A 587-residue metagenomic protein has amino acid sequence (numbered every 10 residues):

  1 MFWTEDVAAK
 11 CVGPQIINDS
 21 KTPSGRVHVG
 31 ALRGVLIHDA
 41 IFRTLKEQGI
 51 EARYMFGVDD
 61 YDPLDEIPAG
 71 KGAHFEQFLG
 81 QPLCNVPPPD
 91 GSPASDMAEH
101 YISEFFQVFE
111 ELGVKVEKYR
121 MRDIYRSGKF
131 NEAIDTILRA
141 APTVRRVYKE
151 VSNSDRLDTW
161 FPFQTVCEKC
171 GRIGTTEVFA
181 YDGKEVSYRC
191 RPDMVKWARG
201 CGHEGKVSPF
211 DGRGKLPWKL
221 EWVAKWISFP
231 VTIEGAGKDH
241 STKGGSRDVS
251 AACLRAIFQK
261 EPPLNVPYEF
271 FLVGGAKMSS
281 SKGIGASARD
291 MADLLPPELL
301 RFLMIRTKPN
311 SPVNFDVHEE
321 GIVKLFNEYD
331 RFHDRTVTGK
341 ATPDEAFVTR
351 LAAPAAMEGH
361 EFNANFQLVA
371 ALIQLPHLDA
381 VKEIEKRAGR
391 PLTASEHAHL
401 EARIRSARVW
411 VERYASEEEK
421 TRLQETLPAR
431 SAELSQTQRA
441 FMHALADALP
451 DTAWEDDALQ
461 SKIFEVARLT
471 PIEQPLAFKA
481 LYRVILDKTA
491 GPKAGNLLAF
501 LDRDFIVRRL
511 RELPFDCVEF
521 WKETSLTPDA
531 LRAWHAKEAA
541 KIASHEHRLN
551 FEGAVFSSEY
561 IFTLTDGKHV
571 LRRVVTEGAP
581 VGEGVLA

Functional and structural regions predicted by a protein language model:
M1-K71, V223-T242: N-terminal catalytic cores of NTP/NDP-binding nucleotidyl/phosphoryl-transfer enzymes
M1-V12, V27, Y54, R145 (+2 more regions): Basic, alpha-helical terminal appendages of large translation-related enzymes
N18-V27, Y119, S228-D239, L272 (+4 more regions): Glycine- and acidic
Q48-I50, E104-E117: A structural motif corresponding to the C-terminal end of an alpha-helix and its immediate exit/capping segment
Y61-F78, A133-I134, K277, G283: Charged, often glycine-rich, active-site loop that binds/positions anionic groups
E76-E99, F105-V108, L112: A glycine-rich helix N-cap at a beta->alpha junction
V114-K118, R122-Y268, L272-A288: Active-site cores that bind ATP or allylic diphosphates and position pyrophosphate for catalysis
T242, R247, E269-A415, L486-W521: Catalytic adenosine-cofactor/nucleotide-binding cores of aminoacyl-tRNA synthetases and other
